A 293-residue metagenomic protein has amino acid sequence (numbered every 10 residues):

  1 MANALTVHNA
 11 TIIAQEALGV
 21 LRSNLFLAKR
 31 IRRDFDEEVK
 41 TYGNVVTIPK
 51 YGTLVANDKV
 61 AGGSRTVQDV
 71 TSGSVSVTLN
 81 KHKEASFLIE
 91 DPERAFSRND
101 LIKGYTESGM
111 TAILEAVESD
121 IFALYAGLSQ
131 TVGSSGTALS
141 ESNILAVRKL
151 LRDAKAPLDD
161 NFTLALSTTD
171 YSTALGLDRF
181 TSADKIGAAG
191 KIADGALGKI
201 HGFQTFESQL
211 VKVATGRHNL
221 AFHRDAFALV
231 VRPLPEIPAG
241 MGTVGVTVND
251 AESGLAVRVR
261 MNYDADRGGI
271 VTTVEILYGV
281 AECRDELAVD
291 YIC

Functional and structural regions predicted by a protein language model:
M1-L79, A288: N-terminal "assembly arms/tails" that initiate or stabilize quaternary assembly in self-assembling proteins
N3-R22, K149, I237-G240, L255 (+1 more regions): Surface-exposed molecular-recognition determinants
K29-D34, R148-L150, A256-R258: Short alpha-helical segments and helix-capping/turn motifs at coil-helix boundaries
I48, S74-G133, K155-A165, M261-V280: Long, contiguous amphipathic alpha-helices that act as assembly "spine/axial" helices in icosahedral shell and virion
A56-K59, S97, T173-G176, A183 (+2 more regions): Short helix/loop capping segments that flank catalytic or ligand/cofactor-binding pockets
G127-Q204: Extended, solvent-exposed, turn-rich assembly/linker loops in the middle of proteins
F206-R258: Glycine/small-residue-rich hydrophobic helix-like segments
N249-C293: H-loop/switch region of ABC-family ATPase nucleotide-binding domains
